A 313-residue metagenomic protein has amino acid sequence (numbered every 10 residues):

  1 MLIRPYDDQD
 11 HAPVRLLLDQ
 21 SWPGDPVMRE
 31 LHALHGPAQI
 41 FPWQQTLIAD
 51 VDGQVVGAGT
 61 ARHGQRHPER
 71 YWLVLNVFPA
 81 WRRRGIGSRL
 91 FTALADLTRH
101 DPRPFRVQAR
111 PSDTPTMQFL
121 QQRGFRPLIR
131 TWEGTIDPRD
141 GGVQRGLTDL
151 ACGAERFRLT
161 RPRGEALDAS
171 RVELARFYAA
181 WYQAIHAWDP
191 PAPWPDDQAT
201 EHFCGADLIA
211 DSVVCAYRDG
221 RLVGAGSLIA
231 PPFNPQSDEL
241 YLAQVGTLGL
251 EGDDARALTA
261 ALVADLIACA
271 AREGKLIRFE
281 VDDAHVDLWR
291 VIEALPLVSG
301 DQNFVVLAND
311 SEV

Functional and structural regions predicted by a protein language model:
M1-L34, D50, L147-P193: Short amphipathic alpha-helix that is part of the acyltransferase structural core
D8-Q9, L18-P111, R218, L222-G252: Conserved donor-binding loop and adjoining core beta-sheet/short helix segment in diverse acyl/aminoacyl transferases
T46-I48, T259, V281: Basic, nucleic-acid-interacting segments
R66-H67, P79, R83-R158, L262 (+1 more regions): Acyl-donor-binding surface of acyltransferase catalytic domains
R99, C204-D207, A271: Residue-level signal for alpha-helix termini/capping positions
W132, A166-S170, C269: Ligand-binding pocket scaffold of soluble enzyme catalytic domains
H186-A264: Intrinsically disordered, low-complexity segments enriched in Gly and acidic/Ser/Thr residues that form flexible
